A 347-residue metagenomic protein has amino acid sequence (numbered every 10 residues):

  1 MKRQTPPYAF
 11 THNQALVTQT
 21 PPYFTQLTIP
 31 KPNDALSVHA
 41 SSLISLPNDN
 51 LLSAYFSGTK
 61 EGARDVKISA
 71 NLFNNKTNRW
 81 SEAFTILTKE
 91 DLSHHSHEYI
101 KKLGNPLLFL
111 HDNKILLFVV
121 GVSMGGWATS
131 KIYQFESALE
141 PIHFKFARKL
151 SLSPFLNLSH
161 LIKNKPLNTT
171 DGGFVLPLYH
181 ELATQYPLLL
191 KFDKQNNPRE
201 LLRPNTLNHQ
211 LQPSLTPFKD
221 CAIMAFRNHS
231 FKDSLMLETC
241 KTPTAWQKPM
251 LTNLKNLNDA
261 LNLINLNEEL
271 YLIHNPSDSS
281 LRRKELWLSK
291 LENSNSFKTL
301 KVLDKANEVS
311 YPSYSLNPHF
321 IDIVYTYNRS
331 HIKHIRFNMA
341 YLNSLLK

Functional and structural regions predicted by a protein language model:
M1-L36, S45-Y99, F109-K163, L167-D259 (+3 more regions): Beta-rich carbohydrate-recognition and catalytic domains
S41: Short, conserved "active-site rim" segments that organize catalytic pockets and cofactor/ligand binding
L103-L107: Short, charged beta->alpha transition segments
